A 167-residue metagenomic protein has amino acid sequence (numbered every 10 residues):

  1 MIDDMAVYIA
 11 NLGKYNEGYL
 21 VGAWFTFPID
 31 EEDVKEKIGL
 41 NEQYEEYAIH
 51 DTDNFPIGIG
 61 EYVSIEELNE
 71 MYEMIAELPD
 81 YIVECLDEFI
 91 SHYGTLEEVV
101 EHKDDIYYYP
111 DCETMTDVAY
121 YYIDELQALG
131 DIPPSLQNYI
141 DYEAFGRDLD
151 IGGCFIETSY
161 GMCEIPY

Functional and structural regions predicted by a protein language model:
M1, Y120-Y167: Acidic, proline/glycine-rich low-complexity IDRs
M1-Y44: N-terminal ordered "arm"
D3-M5, P56-E66, E77, F155-Y167: Non-transmembrane, interaction-prone alpha-helical and coil segments associated with secretion and export
Y8-A10, T26, A48-D51, E157 (+1 more regions): Residues in well-ordered beta-strands of folded domains
E31-E97: Structured domain cores in non-transmembrane regions
F89, H102-I106: Basic (Lys/Arg-enriched) interaction patch that binds polyanionic ligands
